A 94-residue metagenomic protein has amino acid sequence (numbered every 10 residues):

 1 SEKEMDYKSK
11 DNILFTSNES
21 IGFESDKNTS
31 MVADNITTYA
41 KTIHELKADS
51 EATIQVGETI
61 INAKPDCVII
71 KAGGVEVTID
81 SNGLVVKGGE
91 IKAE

Functional and structural regions predicted by a protein language model:
S1-E94: Right-handed beta-helix
